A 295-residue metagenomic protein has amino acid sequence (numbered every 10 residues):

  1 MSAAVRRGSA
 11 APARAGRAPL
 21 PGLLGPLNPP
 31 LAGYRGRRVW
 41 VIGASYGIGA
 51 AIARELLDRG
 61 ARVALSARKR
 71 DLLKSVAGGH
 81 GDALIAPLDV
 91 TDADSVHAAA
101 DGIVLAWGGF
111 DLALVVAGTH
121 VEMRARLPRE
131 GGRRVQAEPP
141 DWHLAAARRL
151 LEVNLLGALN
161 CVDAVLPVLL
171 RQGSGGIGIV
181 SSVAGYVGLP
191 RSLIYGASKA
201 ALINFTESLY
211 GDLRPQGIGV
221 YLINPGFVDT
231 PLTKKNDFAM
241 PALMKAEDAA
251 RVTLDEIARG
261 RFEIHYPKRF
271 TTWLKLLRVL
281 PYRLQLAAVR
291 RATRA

Functional and structural regions predicted by a protein language model:
S45-Y46: Conserved glycine-rich cofactor-binding loop
R59-V76: Conserved glycine-rich Rossmann-like NAD(P)H-binding loop of the short-chain dehydrogenase/reductase
G79-D94: Rossmann-fold cofactor-recognition segment
R124-R148: Substrate-binding pocket helix/loop in short-chain dehydrogenase/reductase
V162, S198: Active-site helix of classical SDR
S182: Residue(s) in the substrate-gating loop at a strand-loop-helix junction that position the organic substrate next
L222, F238-W273: C-terminal helical subdomain
